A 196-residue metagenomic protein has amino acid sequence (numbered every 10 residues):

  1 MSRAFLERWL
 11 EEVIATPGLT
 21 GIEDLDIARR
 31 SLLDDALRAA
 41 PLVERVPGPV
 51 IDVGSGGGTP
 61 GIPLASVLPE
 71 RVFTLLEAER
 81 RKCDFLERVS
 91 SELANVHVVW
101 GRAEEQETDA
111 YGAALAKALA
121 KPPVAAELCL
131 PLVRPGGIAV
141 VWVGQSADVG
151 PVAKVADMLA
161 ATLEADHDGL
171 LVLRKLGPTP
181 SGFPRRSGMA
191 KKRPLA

Functional and structural regions predicted by a protein language model:
M1-I51, R81-V96: Class I SAM-dependent transferase core
W9, V13-T20, V50, P63 (+4 more regions): Residue-level signal for well-ordered alpha-helical segments
A40-L68: Long amphipathic N-terminal alpha/beta scaffold segment
S55, T59-G61, L68-T74, A78-A196: S-adenosylmethionine
